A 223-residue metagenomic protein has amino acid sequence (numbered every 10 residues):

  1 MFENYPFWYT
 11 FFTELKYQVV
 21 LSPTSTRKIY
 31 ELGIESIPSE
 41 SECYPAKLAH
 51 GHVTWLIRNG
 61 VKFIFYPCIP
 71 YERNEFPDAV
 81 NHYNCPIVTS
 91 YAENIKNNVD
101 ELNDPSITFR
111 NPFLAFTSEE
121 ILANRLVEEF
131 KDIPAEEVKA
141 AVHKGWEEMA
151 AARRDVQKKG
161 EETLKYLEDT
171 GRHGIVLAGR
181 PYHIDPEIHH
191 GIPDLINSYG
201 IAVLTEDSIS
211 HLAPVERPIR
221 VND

Functional and structural regions predicted by a protein language model:
M1-D223: An N-terminal assembly and electron-transfer interface module characteristic of large anaerobic redox and radical
